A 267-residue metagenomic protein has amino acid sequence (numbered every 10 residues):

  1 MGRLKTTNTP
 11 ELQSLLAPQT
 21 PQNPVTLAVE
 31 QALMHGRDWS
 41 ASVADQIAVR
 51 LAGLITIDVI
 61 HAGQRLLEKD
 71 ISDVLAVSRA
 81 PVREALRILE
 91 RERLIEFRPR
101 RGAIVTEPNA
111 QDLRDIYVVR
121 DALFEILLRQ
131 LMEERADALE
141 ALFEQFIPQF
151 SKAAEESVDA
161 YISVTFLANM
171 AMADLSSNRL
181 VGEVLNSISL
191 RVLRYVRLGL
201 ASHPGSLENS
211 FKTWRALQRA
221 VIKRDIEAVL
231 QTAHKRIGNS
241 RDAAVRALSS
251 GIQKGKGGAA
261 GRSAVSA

Functional and structural regions predicted by a protein language model:
M1-E133, V245-A267: Short linear motifs at protein or domain termini
G2, A201-A267: C-terminal regulatory/effector modules of DNA-binding transcriptional regulators
S42, D159, G205-E208: Short helix-capping and inter-helix turn/linker motifs at the boundaries of alpha-helical repeat units
A44, V82-L86, F97, L180 (+3 more regions): Secondary-structure boundary/capping motif
V59, Q64, L75, R79 (+7 more regions): Flexible interhelical turns and helix-capping residues at alpha-helix boundaries within structured domains
Q64, E96-R98, V164-T165, N209-F211: Short, flexible turn/loop "capping" segments at secondary-structure junctions
D137-G199, S210-A220, E227-N239: Conserved amphipathic alpha-helical segments that form helical-bundle/coiled-coil interaction surfaces
